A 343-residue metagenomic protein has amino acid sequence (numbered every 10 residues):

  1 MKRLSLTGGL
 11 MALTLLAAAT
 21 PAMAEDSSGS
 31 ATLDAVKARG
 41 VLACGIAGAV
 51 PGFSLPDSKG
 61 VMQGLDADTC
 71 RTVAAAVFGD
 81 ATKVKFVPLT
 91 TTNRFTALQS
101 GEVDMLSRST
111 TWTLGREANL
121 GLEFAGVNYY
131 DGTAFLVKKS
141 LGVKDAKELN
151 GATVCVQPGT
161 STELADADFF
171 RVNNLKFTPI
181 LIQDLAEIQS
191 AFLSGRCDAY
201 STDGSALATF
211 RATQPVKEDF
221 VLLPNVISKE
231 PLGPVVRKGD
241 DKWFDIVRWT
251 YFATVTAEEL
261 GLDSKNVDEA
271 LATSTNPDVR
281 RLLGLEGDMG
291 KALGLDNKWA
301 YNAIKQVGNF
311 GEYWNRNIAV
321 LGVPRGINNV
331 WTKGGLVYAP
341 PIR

Functional and structural regions predicted by a protein language model:
G8-A18: Bacterial N-terminal signal peptides
T20-A24: Sec/Tat signal peptide C-region and signal peptidase I cleavage site
E25, D68-R71, A75, S140-V143 (+7 more regions): Extended ligand-binding regions for polar small-molecule ligands
D26-S107, L293-L295, V330, G334: Extracytoplasmic small-molecule ligand-binding "clamshell" domains of the periplasmic binding protein/Venus flytrap
K37-V41, A74-T82, Q99-V103, S140-L141 (+6 more regions): Sec-exported extracytoplasmic/periplasmic mature domains
A43-G52, M62-V77, T111, D131-E187: Bilobed "Venus flytrap"/periplasmic-binding protein-like clamshell domains and structurally analogous long
R71, A75, G79, K83-E148 (+2 more regions): Acidic, polar ligand-binding/catalytic clefts
L285-R343: C-terminal functional modules
